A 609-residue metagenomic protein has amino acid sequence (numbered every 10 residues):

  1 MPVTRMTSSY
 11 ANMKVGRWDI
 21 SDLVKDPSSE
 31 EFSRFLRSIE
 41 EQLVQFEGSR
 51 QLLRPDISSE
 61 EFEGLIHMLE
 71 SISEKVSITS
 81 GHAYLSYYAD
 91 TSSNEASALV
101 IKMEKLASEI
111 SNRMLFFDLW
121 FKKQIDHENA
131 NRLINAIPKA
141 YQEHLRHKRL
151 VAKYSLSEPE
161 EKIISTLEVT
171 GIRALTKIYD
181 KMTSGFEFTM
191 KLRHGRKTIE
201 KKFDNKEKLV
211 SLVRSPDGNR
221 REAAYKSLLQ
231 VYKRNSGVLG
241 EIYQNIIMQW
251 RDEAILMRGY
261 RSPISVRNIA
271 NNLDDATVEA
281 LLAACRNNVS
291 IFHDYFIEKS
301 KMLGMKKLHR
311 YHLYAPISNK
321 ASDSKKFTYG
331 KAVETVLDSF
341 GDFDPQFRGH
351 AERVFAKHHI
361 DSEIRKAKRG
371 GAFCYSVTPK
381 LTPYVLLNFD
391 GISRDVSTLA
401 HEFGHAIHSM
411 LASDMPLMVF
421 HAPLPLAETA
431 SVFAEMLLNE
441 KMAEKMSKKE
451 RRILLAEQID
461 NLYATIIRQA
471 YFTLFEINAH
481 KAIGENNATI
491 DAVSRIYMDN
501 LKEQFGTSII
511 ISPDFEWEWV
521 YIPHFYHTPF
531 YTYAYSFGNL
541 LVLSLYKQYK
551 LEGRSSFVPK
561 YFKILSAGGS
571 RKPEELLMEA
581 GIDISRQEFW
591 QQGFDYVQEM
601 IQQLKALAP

Functional and structural regions predicted by a protein language model:
P2-A321, L607-P609: A well-structured
N12-K14, S21, P27, K122 (+14 more regions): C-terminal, non-catalytic "cap/extension" segments appended to globular domains
G259, D390-M410, S431, M436 (+2 more regions): Active-site recognition of the HExxH zinc-binding catalytic motif
E298, M302-P345, V385, H408 (+2 more regions): Long, K/E/R/D-enriched contiguous segments that form extended
S322-F327, D361-T382: Catalytic zinc-binding patch centered on the HExxH motif and its immediate surroundings that defines zinc-dependent
S324-Y329, K380-A400: Short pre-active-site segment immediately N-terminal to the catalytic Zn-binding motif
D338, D342-G349, Y375, H405 (+2 more regions): Conserved helix-loop functional segments at active or binding sites
M418-A430, N461, I490, T528-Y535: Active-site metal-coordination segments of metallo-dependent hydrolases
